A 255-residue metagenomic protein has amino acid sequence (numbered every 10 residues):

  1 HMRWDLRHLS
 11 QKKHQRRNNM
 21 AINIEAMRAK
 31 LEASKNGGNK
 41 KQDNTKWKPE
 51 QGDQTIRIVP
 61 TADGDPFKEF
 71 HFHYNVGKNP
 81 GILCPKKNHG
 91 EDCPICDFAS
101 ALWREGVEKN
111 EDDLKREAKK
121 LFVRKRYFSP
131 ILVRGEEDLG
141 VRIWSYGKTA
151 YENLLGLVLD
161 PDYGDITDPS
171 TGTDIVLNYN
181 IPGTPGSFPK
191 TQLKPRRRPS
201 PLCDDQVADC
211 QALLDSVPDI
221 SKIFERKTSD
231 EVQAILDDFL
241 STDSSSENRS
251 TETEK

Functional and structural regions predicted by a protein language model:
H1-N19: Short, Lys/Arg-enriched N-terminal segments with co-localized hydrophobic residues within the first ~10-30 amino acids
H1-W4, I58, K255: Short intrinsically disordered, low-complexity coil segments enriched in acidic
W4, Q42, C96, D112 (+3 more regions): Intrinsic disorder/low-complexity signal
K13-R17, E32, D43, R196 (+1 more regions): Residue-level detector of intrinsically disordered/flexible regions characterized by low predicted structural confidence
M20-D165, R226-A234: OB-fold ssDNA-binding interfaces and closely related basic DNA-contact patches used across DNA replication/repair
A21-I24, T251-K255: Short acidic DE-rich linear segments
R134-E254: Compact mixed alphabeta submodule
